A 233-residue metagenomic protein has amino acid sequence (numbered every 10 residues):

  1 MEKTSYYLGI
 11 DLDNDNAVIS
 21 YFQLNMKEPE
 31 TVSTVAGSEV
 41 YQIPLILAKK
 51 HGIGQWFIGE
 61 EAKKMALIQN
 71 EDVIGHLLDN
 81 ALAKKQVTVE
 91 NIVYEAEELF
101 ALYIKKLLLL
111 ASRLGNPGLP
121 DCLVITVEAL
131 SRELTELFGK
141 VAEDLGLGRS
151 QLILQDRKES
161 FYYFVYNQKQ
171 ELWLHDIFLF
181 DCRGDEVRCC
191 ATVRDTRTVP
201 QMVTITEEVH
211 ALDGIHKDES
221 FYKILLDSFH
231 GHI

Functional and structural regions predicted by a protein language model:
M1-Q86, E143-G146, Q151-E159, Y163 (+3 more regions): Early-domain small/polar-rich strand-loop-helix modules and first-structured segments of the mature chain
S5-L12, V124, I177-D181: Short glycine-aspartate micro-motif
N14-N16, E128-T135, R183-R188: Gly/Ser/Thr-rich loops at beta-strand to alpha-helix junctions that form or flank small-molecule/cofactor-binding
T88-L109, K223-I233: Adenine-nucleotide phosphate-binding core of ATP-dependent small-molecule kinases
A101-G115, S160-E171: Phosphate/ATP-binding catalytic cores across multiple sugar-kinase/actin-like superfamilies, primarily ASKHA
P117-A129, I233: Short glycine-rich phosphate-binding loop at a beta-alpha junction
R132-L147: Short, low-complexity, polybasic intrinsically disordered segments
E171-T198: Phosphate-binding/catalytic loop of phosphoryl-transfer enzymes
